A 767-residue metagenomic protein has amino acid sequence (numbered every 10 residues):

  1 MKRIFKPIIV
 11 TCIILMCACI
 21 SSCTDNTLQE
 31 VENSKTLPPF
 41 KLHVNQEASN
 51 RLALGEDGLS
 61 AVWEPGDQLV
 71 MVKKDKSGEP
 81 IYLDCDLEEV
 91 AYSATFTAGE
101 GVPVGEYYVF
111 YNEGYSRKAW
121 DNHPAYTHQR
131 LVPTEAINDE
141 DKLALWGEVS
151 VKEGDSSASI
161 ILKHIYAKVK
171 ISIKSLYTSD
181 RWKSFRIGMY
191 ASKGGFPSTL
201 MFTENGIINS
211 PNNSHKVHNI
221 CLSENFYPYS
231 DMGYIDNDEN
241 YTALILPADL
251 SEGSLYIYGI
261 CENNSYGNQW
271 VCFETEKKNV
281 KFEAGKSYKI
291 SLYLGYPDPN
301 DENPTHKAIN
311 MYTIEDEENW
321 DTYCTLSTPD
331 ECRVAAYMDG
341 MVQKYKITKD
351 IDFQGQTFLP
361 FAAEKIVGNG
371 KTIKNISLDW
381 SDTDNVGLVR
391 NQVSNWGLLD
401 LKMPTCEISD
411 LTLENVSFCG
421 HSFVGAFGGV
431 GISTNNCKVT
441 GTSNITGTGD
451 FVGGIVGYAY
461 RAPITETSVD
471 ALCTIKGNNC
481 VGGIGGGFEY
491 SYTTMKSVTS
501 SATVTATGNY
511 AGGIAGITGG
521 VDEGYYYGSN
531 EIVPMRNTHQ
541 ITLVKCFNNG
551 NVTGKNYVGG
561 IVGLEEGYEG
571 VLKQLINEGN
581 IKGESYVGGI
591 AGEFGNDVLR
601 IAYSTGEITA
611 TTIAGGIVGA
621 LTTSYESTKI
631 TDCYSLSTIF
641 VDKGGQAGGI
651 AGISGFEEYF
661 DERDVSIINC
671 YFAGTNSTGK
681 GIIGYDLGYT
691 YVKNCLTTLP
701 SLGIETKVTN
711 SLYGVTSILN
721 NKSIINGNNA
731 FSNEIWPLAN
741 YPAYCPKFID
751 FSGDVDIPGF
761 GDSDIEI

Functional and structural regions predicted by a protein language model:
M1-V10: Bacterial N-terminal signal peptides that target proteins for export
A18-S22: C-terminal motif of bacterial Sec signal peptides marking the signal peptidase cleavage site
T24-T27: Bacterial signal peptide processing site
Q29-S184, P228-D231, D238, L246 (+2 more regions): Short, low-hydrophobicity acidic/polar segments
G58-S77, R181-N219: Extended low-complexity, serine/threonine- and proline-enriched intrinsically disordered segments
P103-Y107, S251-Y256: Exposed beta-strand face motif in extracellular beta-rich ectodomains
S214-D238: Extended, solvent-exposed segments with strong compositional bias
P304-I767: Predominantly extracellular beta-rich ligand-binding scaffolds that present long acidic/polar faces for carbohydrate
